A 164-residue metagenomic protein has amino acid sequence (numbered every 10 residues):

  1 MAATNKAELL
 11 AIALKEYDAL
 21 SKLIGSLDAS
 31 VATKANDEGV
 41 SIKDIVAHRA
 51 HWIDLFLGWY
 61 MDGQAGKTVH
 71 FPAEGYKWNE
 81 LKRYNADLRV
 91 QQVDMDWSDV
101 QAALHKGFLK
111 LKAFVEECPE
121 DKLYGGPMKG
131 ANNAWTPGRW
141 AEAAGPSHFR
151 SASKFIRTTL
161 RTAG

Functional and structural regions predicted by a protein language model:
M1-D18: Extreme N-terminal tail/first-helix region
A2-K6, R89-D94, A134-G138: A short, mixed-charge helix-start or loop-turn motif at secondary-structure junctions
K6, E38, K67, V93-V100: Residue-level recognition of alpha-helical structural elements
L10-L14, V46, A50, S98-Q101 (+3 more regions): Short amphipathic alpha-helical segments with heptad-repeat character
A11, A35-R83, L123-G164: Short, contiguous alpha-helical
Y17-D28, I53-L57, M61, H105-P119 (+3 more regions): Structural signal for well-ordered, non-membrane alpha-helices
A29-K34: Short, charged helix-helix connector/hinge segments
E80-Y124: Acidic/histidine-rich alpha-helical segments that form the ligand environment of transition-metal centers
